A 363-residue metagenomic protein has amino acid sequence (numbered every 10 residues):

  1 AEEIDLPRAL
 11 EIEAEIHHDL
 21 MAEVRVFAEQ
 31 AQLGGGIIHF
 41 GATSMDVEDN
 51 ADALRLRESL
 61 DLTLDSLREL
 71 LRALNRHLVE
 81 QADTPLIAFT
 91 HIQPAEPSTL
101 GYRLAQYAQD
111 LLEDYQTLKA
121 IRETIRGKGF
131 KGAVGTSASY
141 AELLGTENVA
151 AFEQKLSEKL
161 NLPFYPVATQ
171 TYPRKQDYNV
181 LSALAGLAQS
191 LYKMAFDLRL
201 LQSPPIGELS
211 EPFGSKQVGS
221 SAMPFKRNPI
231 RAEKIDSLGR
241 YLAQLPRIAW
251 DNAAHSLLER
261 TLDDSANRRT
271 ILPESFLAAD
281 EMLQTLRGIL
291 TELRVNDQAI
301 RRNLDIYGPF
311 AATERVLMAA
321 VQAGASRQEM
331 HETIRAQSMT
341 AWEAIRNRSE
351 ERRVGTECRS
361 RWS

Functional and structural regions predicted by a protein language model:
A1-A138, E147-K155, F164, Q217-S220 (+6 more regions): A helix-coil-helix interface module used to build multimeric assemblies and to scaffold catalytic/cofactor sites
E11-I16, P205, M223-R353, R359 (+1 more regions): Glycine-rich cofactor/substrate-binding loops
R55-L67, E142-L143, L184-K193, L198 (+1 more regions): Alpha-helical support elements that line or immediately flank enzyme active sites and cofactor-binding pockets
E69, A73, R103-T117, K155 (+7 more regions): Alpha-helical scaffold segments in carbohydrate-active enzymes
Y102, Y178-G186, R315-A323: Short, well-ordered beta-strand elements within core beta-sheets of diverse protein domains
D114, L118, Q170-S265, R269: Glycine-rich anion/phosphate-binding loop at the beta-strand->alpha-helix junction
A141-E142, K159, F164-T171, R260 (+3 more regions): A structural signal for small-residue-enriched, beta-sheet-centric alpha/beta enzyme cores and oligomeric scaffold folds
